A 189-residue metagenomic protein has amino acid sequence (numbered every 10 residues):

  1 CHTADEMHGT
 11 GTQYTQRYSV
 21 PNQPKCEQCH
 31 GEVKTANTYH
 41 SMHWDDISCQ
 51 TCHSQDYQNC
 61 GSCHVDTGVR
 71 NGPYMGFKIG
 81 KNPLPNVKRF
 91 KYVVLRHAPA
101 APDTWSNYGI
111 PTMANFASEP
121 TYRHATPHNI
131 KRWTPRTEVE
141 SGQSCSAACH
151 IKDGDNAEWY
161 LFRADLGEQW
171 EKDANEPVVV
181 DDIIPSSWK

Functional and structural regions predicted by a protein language model:
C1-K189: C-type cytochrome heme-c attachment and multiheme electron-transfer modules
